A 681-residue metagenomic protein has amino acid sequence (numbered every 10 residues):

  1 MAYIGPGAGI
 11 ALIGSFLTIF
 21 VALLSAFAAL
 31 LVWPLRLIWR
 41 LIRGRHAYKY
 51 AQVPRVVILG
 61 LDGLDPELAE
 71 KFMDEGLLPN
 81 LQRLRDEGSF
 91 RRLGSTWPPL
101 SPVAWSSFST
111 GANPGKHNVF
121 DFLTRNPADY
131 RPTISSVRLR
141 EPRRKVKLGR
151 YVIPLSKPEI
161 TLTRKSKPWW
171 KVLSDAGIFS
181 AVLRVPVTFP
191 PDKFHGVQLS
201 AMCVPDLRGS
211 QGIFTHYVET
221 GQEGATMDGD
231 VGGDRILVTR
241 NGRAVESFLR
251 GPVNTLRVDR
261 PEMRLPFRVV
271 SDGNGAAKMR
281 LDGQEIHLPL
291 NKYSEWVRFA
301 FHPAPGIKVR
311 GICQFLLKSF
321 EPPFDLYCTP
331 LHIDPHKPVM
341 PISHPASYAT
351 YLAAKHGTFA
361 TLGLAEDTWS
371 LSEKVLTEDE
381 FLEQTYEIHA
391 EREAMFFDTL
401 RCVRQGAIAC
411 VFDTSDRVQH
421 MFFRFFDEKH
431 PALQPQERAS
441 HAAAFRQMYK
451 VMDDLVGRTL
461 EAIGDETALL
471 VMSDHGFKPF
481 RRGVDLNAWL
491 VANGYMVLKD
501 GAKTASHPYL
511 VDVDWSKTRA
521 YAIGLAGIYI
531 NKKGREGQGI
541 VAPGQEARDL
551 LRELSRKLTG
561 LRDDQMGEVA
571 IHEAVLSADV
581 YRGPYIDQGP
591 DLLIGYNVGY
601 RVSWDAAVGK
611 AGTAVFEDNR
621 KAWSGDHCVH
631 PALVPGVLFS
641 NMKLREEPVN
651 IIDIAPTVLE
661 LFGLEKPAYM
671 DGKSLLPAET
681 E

Functional and structural regions predicted by a protein language model:
M1-I10: Short, strongly hydrophobic alpha-helical membrane anchors
L41-F90, P99, D175, F179 (+3 more regions): Active-site-proximal N-terminal segment of extracellular/periplasmic enzymes that hydrolyze or transfer
A69-V119, L123, A181, V497-L498: Short, structured active-site-proximal loop/turn typified by the sulfatase FGly-forming signature C/S-X-P-X-R
R91-A112, L183-K193, V411-S415, G476-P479 (+1 more regions): Short, solvent-exposed turn/loop segments enriched in Gly/Ser/Thr/Pro and often Arg
A112-P435, R519-V569, S603: His/Asp/Glu-rich, glycine-adjacent segments that coordinate divalent cations and/or stabilize oxyanion chemistry on
P191-F194, P479, G483, D549-E553 (+4 more regions): Polar, surface-exposed loop/tail segments that function as active-site lids or cofactor/substrate-recognition elements
Y449-V491, E568-S577, G583-Y585, L592-G595 (+2 more regions): Metal-dependent active-site segment of extracytoplasmic phospho-/sulfohydrolases and closely related
L490-G544, R620-F662: Substrate-binding rim/cap in mid-to-C-terminal beta-strand-loop elements of soluble/periplasmic
